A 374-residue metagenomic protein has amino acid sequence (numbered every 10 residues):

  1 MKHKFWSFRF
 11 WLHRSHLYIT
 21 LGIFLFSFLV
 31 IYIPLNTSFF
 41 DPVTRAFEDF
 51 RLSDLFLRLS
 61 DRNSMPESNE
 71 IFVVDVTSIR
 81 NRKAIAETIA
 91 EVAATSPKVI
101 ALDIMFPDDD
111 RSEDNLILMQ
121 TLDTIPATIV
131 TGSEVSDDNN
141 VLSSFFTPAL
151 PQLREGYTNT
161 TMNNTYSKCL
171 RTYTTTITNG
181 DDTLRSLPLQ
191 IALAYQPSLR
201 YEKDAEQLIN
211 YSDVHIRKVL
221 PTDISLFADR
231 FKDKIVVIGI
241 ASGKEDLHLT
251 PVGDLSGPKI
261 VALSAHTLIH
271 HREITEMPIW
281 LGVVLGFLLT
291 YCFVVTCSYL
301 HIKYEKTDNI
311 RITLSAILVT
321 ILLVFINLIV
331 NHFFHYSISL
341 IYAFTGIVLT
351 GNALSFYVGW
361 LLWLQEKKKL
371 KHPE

Functional and structural regions predicted by a protein language model:
K2-R200, F231-N309, L322: Non-transmembrane functional regions of envelope-associated proteins
F10, S15, P221, S225 (+1 more regions): Short, isolated positions within intrinsically disordered regulatory regions of eukaryotic proteins
D181-R185, S212-P221, P258, F287-L289 (+1 more regions): Short, exposed beta-strand "edge-strand" segments with a Pro/Gly-rich flavor and a Y/T-containing core
A194-L226: Substrate-access "cap/lid" subdomains that shape and gate the entrance to catalytic or ligand-binding pockets
P278-G359: Transmembrane alpha-helical segments that form the functional core of multipass membrane systems
W360-E374: Membrane-proximal helical linkers
